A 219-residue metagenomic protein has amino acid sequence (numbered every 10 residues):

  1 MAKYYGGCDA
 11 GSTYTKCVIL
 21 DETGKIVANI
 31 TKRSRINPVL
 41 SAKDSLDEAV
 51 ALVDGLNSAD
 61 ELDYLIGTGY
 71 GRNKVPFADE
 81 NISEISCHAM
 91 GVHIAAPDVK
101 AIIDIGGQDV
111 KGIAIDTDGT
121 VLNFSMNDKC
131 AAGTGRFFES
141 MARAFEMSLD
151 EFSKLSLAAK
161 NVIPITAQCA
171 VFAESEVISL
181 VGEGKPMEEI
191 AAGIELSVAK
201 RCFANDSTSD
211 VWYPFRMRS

Functional and structural regions predicted by a protein language model:
M1-T23, K100-G119: Gly/Thr-rich phosphate-binding beta-strand-loop-beta motif of the actin/hexokinase/Hsp70
Y4-D44, E48, F124, D128-K129: Short glycine-rich, Thr/Ser-proximal phosphate-binding strand/loop in the N-terminal lobe of ATP-dependent enzymes
V18-L20, K74-D79, G112-D118, F124-M126 (+2 more regions): Short acidic, glycine/serine/threonine-rich loops at helix termini
I30-S34, V53-S86, I113-A114, L122: Short beta-strand-loop/turn "lid" adjacent to the catalytic site in phosphate-handling enzymes
N37-P38, T117-N161: Glycine-rich phosphate-binding loop plus the immediately following alpha-helix
L46-D63, C202-Y213: Phosphate/pyrophosphate-binding loops at sites that engage ATP/ADP/AMP, CoA/4′-phosphopantetheine, polyphosphate
Y70, V211-S219: Glycine-rich phosphate-binding loops at beta-strand->alpha-helix junctions
S175-S207: Adenine-nucleotide phosphate-binding core of ATP-dependent small-molecule kinases
